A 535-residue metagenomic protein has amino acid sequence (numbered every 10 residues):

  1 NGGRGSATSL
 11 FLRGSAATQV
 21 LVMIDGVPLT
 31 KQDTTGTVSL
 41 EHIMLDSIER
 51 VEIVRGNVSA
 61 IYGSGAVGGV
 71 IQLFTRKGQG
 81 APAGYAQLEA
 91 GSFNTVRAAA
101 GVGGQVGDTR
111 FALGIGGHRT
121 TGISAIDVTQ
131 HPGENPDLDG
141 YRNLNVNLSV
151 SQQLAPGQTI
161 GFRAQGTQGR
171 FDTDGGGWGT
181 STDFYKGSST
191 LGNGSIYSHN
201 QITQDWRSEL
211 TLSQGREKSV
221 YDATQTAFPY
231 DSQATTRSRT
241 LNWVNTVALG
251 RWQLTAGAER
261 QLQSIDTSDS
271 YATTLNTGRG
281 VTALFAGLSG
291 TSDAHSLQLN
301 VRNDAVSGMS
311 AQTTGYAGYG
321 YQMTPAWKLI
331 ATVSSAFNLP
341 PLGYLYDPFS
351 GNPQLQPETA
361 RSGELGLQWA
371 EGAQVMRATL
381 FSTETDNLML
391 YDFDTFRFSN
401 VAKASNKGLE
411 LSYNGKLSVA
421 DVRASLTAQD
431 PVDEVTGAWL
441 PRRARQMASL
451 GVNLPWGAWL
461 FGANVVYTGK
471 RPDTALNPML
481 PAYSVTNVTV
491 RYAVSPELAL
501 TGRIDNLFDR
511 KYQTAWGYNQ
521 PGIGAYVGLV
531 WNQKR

Functional and structural regions predicted by a protein language model:
N1-K31, E49: Extracytoplasmic beta-strand/coil segments of soluble accessory domains associated with Gram-negative outer-membrane
P28-R55: Short acidic/polar hinge/loop motifs at secondary-structure boundaries that mediate gating or recognition
S59-A60, Q72, Q79-A81, Q87-E89 (+3 more regions): Periplasmic-side early beta-strands and strand-to-turn transitions of outer-membrane beta-barrels
V106, N135-Q263, M376: Outer-membrane beta-barrel domain signature, strongest for Gram-negative TonB-dependent receptors and also present
D108-F111, G157-F162, Q204-S208, R251-L254 (+7 more regions): Repeated loop/turn-to-beta-strand initiation elements of outer-membrane beta-barrel proteins
G179-Q201, A234-R237, G278, S307-M309 (+6 more regions): Outer-membrane beta-barrel signature, preferentially recognizing the C-terminal barrel domain of Gram-negative
T291-L297, M376, S382-E384, N400-A475 (+3 more regions): Gram-negative outer-membrane beta-barrel transporters
G366-Q368, P521-R535: Outer-membrane beta-barrel "beta-signal"
